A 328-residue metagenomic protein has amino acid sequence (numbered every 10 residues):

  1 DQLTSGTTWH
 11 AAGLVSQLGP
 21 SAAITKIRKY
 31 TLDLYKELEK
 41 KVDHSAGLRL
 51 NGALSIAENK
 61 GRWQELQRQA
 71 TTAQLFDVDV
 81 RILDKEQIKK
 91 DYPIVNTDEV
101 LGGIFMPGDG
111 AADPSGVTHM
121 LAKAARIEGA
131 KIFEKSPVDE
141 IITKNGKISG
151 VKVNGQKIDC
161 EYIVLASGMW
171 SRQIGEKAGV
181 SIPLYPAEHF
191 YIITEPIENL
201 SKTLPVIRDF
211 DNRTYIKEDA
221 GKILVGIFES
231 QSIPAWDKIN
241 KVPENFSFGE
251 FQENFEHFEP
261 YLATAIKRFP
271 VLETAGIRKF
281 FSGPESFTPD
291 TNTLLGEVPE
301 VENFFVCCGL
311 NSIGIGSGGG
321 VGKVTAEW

Functional and structural regions predicted by a protein language model:
D1-T8: Glycine-rich FAD pyrophosphate-binding loop
A12-D91, D211-I216, A220-L224, G249: Dinucleotide-binding Rossmann-like beta1-alpha1 core, especially the glycine-rich loop that anchors the ADP
S16-L18, A22, E140-N254, P260-L272: Flavin-dependent oxidoreductases
A22-K29, S55-E65, I104-I127, F133 (+4 more regions): Short beta-strand to alpha-helix junction loop
H44-S55, Q69, K89-E128, S149-G150 (+2 more regions): Helix-loop-beta segment of a Rossmann-like dinucleotide-binding subdomain
R49-A53, A187-E188, F280: Short Gly/Ser/Thr- and Asp/Glu-enriched loop/turn motifs at secondary-structure junctions
I104-Y162, A166, W170: Helical element adjacent to the flavin cofactor pocket in flavoenzyme catalytic cores
D211, E250-W328: C-terminal catalytic lobe of FAD-dependent flavoproteins
